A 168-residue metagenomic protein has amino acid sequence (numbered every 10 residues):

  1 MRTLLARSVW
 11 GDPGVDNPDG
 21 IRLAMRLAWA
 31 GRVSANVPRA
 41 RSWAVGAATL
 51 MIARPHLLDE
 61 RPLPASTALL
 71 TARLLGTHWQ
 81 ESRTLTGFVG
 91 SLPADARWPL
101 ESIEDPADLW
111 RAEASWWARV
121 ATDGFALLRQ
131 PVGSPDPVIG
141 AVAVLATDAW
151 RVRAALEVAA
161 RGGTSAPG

Functional and structural regions predicted by a protein language model:
M1-G168: Extended alpha-helical surfaces
